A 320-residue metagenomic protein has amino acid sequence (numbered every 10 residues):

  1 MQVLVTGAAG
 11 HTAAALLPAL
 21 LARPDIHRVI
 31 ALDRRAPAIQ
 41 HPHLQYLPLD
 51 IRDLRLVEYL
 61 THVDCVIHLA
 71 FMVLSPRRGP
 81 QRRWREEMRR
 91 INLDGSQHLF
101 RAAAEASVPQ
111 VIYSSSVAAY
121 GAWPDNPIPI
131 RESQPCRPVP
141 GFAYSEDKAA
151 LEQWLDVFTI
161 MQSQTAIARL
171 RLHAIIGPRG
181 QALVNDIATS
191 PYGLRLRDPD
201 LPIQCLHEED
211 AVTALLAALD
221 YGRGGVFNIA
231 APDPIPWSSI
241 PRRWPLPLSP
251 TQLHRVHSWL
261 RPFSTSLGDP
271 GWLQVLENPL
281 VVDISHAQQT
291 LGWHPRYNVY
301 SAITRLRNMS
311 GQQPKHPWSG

Functional and structural regions predicted by a protein language model:
M1-A22: N-terminal Rossmann NAD(P)H-binding glycine-rich loop of SDR-like oxidoreductase domains
L49-D94, A102-E105: NAD(P)H-binding glycine-rich loop region in Rossmannoid oxidoreductase-like domains and their noncatalytic homologs
L54, P247, P270-G320: C-terminal amphipathic/interface module of NAD(P)-dependent oxidoreductases and related NAD-binding regulators
R82-E86, R90, P124-R169: Catalytic helix-loop patch of NAD(P)-dependent Rossmann-fold dehydrogenases
D94-A143: Conserved Rossmann-fold NAD(P)-dependent oxidoreductase catalytic core, especially the SDR/UDP-sugar
F158-E208: NAD(P)-dependent short-chain dehydrogenase/reductase
P202, V212-P270, I284, R307 (+1 more regions): Mid/C-terminal beta-alpha module of Rossmann-like enzyme folds, strongest in SDR-family dehydrogenases/epimerases
